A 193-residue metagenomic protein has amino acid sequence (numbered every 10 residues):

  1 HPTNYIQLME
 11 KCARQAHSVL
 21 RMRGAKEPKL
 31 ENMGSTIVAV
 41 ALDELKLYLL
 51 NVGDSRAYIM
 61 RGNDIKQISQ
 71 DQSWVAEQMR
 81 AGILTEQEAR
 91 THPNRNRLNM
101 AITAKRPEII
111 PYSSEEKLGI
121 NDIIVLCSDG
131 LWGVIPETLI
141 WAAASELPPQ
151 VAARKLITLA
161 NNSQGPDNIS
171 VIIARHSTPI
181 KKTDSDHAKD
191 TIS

Functional and structural regions predicted by a protein language model:
H1-S193: PP2C/PPM-type serine/threonine phosphatase catalytic domain
